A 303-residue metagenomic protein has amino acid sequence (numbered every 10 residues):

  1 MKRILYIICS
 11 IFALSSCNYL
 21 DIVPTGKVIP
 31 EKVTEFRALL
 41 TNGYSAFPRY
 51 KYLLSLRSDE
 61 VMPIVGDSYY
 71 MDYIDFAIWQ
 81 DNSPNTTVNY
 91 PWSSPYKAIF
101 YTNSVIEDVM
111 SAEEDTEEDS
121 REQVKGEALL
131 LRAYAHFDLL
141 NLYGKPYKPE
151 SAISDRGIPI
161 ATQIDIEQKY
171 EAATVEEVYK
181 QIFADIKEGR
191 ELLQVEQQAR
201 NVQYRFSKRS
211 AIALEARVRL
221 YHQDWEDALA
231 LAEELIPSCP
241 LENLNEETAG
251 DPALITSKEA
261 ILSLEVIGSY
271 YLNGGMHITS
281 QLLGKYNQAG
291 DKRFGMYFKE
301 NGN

Functional and structural regions predicted by a protein language model:
M1-C17: Sec-dependent bacterial lipoprotein signal peptides
C17-S58, M62, A232: Membrane-proximal, proline-rich intrinsically disordered regions
A38, Q223, D227-N303: Hydrophobic-face positions in mid-chain alpha helices that act as interaction patches
D72-Y143, E191-L193: Conserved, well-structured interaction surfaces
S93-P95, D119, G126, I158 (+3 more regions): Start-of-helix signal in alpha-solenoid helical-repeat scaffolds, especially tetratricopeptide repeats
I99-T102, Y179, I186, A232: Inward-facing hydrophobic residues that define packing positions of alpha-helical scaffold repeats
D119, L142-K180: Short coil/linker segments at helix-helix boundaries
A135, A216-V218: Residue-level signature for tetratricopeptide repeat
